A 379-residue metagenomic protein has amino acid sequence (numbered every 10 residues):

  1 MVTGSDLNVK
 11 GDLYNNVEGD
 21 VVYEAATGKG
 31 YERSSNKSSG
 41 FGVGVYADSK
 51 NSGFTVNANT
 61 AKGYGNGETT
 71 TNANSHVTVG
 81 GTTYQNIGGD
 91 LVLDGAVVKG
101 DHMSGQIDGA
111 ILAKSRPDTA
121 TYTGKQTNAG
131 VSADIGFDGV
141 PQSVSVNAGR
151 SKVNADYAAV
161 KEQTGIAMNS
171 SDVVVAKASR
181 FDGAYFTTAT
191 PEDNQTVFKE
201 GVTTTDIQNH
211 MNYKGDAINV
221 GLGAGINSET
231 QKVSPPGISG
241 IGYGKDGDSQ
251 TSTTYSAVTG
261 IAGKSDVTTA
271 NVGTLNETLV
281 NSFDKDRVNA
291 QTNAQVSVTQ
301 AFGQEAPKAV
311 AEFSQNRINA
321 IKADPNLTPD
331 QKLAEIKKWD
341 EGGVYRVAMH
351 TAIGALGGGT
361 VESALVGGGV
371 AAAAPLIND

Functional and structural regions predicted by a protein language model:
M1-G357, I377: Binding/recognition "hotspot" determinant
G358-S363: Transmembrane helix interruption/hinge and helix-loop junction motifs
L365, G369-N378: Small-residue-rich, membrane-active alpha-helical segments
